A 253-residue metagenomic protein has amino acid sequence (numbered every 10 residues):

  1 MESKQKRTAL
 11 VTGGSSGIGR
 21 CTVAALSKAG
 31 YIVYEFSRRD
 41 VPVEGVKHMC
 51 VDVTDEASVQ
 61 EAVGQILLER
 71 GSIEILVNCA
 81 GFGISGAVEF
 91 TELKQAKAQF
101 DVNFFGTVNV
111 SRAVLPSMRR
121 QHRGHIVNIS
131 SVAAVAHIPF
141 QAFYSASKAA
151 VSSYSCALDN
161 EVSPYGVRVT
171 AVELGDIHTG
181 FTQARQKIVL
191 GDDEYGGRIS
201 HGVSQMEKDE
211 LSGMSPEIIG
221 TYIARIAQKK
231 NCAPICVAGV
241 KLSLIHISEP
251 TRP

Functional and structural regions predicted by a protein language model:
S15, V23: N-terminal Rossmann NAD(P)H-binding glycine-rich loop of SDR-like oxidoreductase domains
V51-E61, L93: The beta1-alpha1 cofactor-binding region of Rossmann-like NAD(H)/NADP(H)-dependent oxidoreductases
A87-V88, E92-K97: Substrate-binding pocket helix/loop in short-chain dehydrogenase/reductase
S111, S147-A150: Active-site helix of classical SDR
S131: Residue(s) in the substrate-gating loop at a strand-loop-helix junction that position the organic substrate next
P164-A233: SDR active-site lid
I245-T251: Conserved small/polar residues in nucleotide/adenosyl-binding loops
